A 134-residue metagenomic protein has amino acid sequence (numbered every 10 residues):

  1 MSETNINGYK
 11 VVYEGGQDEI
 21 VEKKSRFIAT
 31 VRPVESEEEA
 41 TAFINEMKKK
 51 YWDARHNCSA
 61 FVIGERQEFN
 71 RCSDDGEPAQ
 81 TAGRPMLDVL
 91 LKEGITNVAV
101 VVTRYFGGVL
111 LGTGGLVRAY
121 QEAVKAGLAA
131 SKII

Functional and structural regions predicted by a protein language model:
M1-T81: C-terminal regulatory domains involved in ligand/effector binding and gene-expression control
V21-E22, E35, G64, T96 (+2 more regions): Generic, ordered loop/turn and secondary-structure boundary motif
E38-N45, K49, D88, K92 (+3 more regions): Solvent-exposed alpha-helical segments within well-ordered globular domains of core cellular machineries
A60-G64, D88-E93, A130-I134: Short C-terminal domain-edge/linker segments immediately following a structured domain
S73-V109: Conserved interaction-surface patches within small, structured recognition/assembly domains
A99-T103, V109-I134: Glycine- and Gly-Pro-enriched alpha-helical subdomains that act as flexible, kink-prone "lid/hinge" or packing modules
